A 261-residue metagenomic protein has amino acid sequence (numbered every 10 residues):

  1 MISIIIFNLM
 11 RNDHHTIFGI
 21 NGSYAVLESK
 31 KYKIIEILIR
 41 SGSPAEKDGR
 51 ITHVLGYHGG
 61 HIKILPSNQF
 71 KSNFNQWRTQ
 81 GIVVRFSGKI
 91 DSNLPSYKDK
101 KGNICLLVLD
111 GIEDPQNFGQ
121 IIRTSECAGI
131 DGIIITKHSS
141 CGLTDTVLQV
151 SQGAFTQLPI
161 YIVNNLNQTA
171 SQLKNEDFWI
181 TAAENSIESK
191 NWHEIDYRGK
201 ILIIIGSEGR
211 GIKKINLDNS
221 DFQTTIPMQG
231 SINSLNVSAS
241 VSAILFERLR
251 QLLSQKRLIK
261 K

Functional and structural regions predicted by a protein language model:
M1-S96, R257-K261: N-terminal positively charged helical leader segments and presequences
H15, R40, D110-G111, T136 (+4 more regions): Glycine- and other small-residue-rich loops at beta-strand/loop junctions that grip anionic moieties
Y24, S29, Q149-G153, K214-K261: Structured adenosyl-cofactor binding patch, chiefly the S-adenosyl-L-methionine
A25-E28, G56, P95, D99-K190: RNA substrate-binding interface of SAM-dependent RNA methyltransferases
G42, S67-N68, H138-S140, E208-R210 (+1 more regions): Short, acidic/turn-prone active-site loops that include or flank metal/cofactor- and phosphate-binding residues
Q80-V83, Q149-A154, R198-I201: Short, hinge-like loop/turn segments at secondary-structure boundaries
T181-N233: Active-site/ligand-binding-proximal alpha/beta "capping" segment
